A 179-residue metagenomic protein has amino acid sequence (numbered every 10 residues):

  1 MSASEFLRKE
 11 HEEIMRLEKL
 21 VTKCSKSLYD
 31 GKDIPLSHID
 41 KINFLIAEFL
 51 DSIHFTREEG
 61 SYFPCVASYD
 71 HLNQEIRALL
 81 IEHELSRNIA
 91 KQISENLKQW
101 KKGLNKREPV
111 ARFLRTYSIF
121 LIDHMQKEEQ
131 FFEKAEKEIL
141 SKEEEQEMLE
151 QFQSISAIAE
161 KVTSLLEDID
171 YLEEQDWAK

Functional and structural regions predicted by a protein language model:
M1-K179: Small-residue-biased structural context
